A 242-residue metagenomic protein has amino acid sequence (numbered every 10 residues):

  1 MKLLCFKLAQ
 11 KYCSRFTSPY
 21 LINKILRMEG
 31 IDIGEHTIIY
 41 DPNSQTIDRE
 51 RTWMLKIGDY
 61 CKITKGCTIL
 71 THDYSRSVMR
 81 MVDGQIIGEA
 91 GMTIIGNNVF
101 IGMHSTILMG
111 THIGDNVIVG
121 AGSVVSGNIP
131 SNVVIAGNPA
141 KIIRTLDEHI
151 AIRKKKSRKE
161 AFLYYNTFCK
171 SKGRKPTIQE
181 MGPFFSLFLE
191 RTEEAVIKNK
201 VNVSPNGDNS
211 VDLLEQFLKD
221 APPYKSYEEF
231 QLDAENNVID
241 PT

Functional and structural regions predicted by a protein language model:
M1-G30, K141-T242: Terminal amphipathic alpha-helical/low-complexity segments used for targeting or macromolecular assembly
K24, I31, I38-H112, P139 (+2 more regions): Flexible, glycine/small-residue-enriched loop-and-beta-strand segment within the central core of proteins
G30-I31, S126: Alpha-helix termination/capping residues and helix-transition junctions
M103-I118, S123-G127: Beta-rich strand-turn-strand
I118, V134-I135: Short-chain dehydrogenase/reductase
